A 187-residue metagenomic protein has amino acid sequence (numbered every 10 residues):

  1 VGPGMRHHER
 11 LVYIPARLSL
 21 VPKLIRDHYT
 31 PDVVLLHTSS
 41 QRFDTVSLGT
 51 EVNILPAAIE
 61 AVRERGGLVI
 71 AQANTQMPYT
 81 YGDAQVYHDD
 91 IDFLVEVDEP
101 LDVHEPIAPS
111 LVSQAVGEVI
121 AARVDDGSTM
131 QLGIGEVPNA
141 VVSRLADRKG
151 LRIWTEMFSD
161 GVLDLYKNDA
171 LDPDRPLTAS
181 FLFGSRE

Functional and structural regions predicted by a protein language model:
V1-E187: Conserved alpha/beta enzyme-core scaffold
